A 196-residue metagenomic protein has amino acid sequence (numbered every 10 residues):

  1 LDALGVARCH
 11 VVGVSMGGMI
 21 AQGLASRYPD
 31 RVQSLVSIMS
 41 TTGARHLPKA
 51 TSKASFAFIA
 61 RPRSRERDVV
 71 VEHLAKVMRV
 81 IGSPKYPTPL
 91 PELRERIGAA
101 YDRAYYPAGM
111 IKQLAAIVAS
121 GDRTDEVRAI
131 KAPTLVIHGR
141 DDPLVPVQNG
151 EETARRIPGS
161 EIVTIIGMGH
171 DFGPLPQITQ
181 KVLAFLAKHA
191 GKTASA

Functional and structural regions predicted by a protein language model:
L1-C9: Conserved acidic catalytic loop of the alpha/beta-hydrolase fold
C9, G13-S15, G139: Conserved alpha/beta-hydrolase "nucleophile elbow" surrounding the catalytic nucleophile
G18-P29, L35: Short glycine-enriched nucleophile-adjacent loop and the immediately C-terminal alpha-helix near the catalytic center
Q33-R65: Flexible "cap/lid" loop of the alpha/beta hydrolase fold
S55-D125, A132, E152: Alpha/beta-hydrolase
I130, V136-H138, D142: Short beta-strand/loop motif that positions the catalytic acidic residue of the alpha/beta-hydrolase fold
P143-N149: Conserved alpha/beta-hydrolase "acid-adjacent" motif
G159-A196: Catalytic active-site module of serine/aspartate enzymes centered on a nucleophile-bearing elbow/loop
